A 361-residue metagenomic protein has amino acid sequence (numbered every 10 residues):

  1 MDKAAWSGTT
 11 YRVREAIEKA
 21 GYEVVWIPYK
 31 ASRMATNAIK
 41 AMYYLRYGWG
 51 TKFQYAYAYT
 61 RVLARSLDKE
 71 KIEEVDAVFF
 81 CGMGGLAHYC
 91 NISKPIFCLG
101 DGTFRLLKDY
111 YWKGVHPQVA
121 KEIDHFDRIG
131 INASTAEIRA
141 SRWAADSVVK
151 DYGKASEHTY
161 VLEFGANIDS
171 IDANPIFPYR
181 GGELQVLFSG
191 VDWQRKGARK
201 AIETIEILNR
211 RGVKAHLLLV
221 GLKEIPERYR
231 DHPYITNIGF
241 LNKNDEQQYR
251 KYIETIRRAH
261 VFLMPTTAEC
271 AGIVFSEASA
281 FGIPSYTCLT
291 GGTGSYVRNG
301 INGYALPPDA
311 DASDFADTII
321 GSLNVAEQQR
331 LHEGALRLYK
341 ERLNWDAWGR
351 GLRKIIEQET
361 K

Functional and structural regions predicted by a protein language model:
H116-E137: Membrane-proximal helix-turn-helix segments that form the acceptor-binding/catalytic region of lipid-linked
W143, G165: Carbohydrate-associated surface elements
P175-K196, I202-I207, L217-V220: Conserved donor-binding/catalytic core segment of Leloir-type glycosyltransferases
E224-T255, V261: Nucleotide-activated donor-binding/catalytic signature segment of Leloir-type glycosyltransferases, i.e., the conserved
L263, F275, P284-T287, V297: Short hydrophobic beta-strand element within catalytic cores of glycosyltransferases and related nucleotide-activated
T267: Aromatic "clamp/platform" in nucleotide-sugar-dependent glycosyltransferases that forms part of the donor/acceptor
G294-I320: Change "using UDP/GDP/dTDP sugars" to "using nucleotide sugars
E327-R342: A short, well-ordered alpha-helix in the C-terminal region of glycosyltransferases
